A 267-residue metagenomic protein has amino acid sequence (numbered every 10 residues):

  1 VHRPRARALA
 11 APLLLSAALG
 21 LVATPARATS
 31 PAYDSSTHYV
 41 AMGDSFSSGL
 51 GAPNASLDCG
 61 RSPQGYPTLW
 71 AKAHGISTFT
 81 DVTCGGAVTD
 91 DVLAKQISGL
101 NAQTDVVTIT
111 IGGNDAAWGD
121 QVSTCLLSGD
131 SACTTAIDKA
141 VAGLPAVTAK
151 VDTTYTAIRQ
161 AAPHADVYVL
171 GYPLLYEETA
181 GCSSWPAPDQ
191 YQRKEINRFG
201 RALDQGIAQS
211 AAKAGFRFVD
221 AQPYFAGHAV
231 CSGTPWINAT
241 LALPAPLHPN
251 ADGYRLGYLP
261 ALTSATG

Functional and structural regions predicted by a protein language model:
V1-T29: Secretory targeting and sorting signals
P25-H38, V92-T108, V151-D166, L262-T266: Short amphipathic alpha-helices and their capping/turn segments at secondary-structure boundaries
T29-T83: Serine-esterase "nucleophile elbow" of acetyl-processing enzymes
H38-G43, S47-G49, T78-T83, D105-T110 (+3 more regions): Structural recognition of the beta-strand scaffold that forms the well-ordered cores of secreted hydrolase catalytic
A52, D91-G143: Oxyanion-hole/transition-state-stabilizing segment in secreted/luminal serine hydrolases and related acyltransferases
L57-S62, S131-A146, D189-R201, P244: A short acidic, glycine-rich active-site loop that binds or catalyzes chemistry on phosphate/adenosine moieties
K72-T78, K150-D166, A202-V219: A structural motif corresponding to the C-terminal end of an alpha-helix and its immediate exit/capping segment
P173-G267: Catalytic His-Asp segment of secreted/periplasmic serine-dependent ester chemistry enzymes
